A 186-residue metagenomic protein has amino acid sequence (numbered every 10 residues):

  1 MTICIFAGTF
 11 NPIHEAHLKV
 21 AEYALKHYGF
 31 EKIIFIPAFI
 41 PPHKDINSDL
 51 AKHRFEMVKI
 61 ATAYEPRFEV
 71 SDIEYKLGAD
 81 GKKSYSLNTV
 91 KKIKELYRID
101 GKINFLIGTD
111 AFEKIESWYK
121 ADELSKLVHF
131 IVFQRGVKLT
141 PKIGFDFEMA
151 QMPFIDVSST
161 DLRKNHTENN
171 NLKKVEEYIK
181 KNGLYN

Functional and structural regions predicted by a protein language model:
M1-N186: Nucleotidyltransferase catalytic core that binds NTPs
